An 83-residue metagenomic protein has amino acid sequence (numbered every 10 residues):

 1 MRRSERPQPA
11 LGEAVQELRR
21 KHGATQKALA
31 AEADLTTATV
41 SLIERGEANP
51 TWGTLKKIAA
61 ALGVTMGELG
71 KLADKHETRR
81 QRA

Functional and structural regions predicted by a protein language model:
M1-A10, R79-R80: A detector for short, charged/polar N-terminal pre-domain segments
P9, E13, T37, W52-K56: Short alpha-helical elements of helix-turn-helix
P9, R20-K21, N49: Short amphipathic helical patch at the helix-1/turn junction of helix-turn-helix
E13-E32, K57: Short basic helix-loop element that most often maps to the first helix and adjoining turn of HTH DNA-binding modules
D34, T51-E68: DNA major-groove recognition helix of helix-turn-helix/homeodomain DNA-binding modules
D34-P50: Recognition helix of helix-turn-helix/homeodomain-like DNA-binding domains that insert into the DNA major groove
A60, G70-A83: Short, charged recognition helix plus adjacent turn of helix-turn-helix-like nucleic-acid-binding domains
